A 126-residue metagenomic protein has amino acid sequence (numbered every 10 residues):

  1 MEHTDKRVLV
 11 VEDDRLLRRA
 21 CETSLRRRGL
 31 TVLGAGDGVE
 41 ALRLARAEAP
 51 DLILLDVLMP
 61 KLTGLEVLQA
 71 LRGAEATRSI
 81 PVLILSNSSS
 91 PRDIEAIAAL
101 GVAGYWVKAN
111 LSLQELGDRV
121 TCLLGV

Functional and structural regions predicted by a protein language model:
E12: Conserved acidic carboxylate
R19-R27: Charged docking surfaces used in two-component/phosphorelay signaling
G29-G36, L44: Short hydrophobic/Thr-rich beta-strand motif most characteristic of the beta2 strand and flanking loop of CheY-like
D37-E40, T63-Q69: Acidic catalytic/metal-coordinating carboxylates
E48-L54: Active-site beta3 strand of CheY-like receiver
D56, S86: Active-site residues of response regulator receiver
M59: Receiver (REC) domain active-site loop signature in two-component systems and cognate sites in sensor histidine kinases
